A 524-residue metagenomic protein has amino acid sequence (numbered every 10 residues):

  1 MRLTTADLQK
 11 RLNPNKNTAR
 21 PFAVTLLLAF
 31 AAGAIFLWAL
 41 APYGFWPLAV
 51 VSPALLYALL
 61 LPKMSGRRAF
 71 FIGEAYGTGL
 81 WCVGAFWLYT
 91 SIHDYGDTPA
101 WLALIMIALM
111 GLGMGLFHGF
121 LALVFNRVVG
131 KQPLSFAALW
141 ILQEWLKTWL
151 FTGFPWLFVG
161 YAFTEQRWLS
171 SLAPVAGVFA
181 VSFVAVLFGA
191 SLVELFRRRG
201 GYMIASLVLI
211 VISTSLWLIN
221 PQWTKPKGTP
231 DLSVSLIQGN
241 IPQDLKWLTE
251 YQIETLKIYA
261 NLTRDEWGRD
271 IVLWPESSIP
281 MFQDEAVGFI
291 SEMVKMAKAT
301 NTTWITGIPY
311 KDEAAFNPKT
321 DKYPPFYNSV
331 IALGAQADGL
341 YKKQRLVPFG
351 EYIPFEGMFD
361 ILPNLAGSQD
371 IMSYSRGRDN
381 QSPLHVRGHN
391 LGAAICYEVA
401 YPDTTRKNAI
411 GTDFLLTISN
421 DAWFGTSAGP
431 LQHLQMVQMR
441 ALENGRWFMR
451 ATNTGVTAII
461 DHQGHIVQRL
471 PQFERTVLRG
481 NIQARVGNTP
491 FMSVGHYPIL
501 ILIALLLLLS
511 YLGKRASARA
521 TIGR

Functional and structural regions predicted by a protein language model:
R2-W223, T426, V437-R440, T452-I460 (+3 more regions): Membrane-embedded alpha-helical bundles of multi-pass enzymes that act on lipidic or dolichyl-linked glycan substrates
P221-P498: Soluble catalytic domains of enzymes that build or remodel membrane lipids, polysaccharides, and related
